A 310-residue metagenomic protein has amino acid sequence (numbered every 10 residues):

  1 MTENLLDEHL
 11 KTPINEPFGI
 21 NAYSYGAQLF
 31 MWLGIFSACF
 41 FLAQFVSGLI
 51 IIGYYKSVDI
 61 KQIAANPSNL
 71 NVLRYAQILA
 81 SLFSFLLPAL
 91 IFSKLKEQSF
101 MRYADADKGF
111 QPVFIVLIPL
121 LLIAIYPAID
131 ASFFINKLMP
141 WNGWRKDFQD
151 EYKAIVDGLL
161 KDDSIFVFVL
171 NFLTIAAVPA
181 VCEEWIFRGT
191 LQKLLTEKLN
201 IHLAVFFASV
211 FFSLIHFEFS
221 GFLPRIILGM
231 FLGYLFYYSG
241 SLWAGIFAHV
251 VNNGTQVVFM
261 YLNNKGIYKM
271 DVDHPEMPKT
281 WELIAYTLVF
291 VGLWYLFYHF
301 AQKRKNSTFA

Functional and structural regions predicted by a protein language model:
T12-A38, N71-V72, Q98-M139, E276-I284 (+1 more regions): Interfacial transmembrane-helix boundary/kink motif in multi-pass membrane proteins
N15, V250-A310: C-terminal membrane module of polytopic membrane proteins
I35-F45, L86-L90, P119-I125, E282-Q302: Hydrophobic core of alpha-helical transmembrane segments in multi-pass integral membrane proteins
L42-K96, V116-L120, W144: Alpha-helical transmembrane segments in multi-pass membrane proteins
V58-N66, R102-V178: Juxtamembrane helix-loop-helix connectors linking adjacent transmembrane helices in multi-pass membrane enzymes
V72-S84, A154-V178, M277-V291: Hydrophobic alpha-helical transmembrane segments
C182-F207, Y237-S241: Membrane-interface helix/loop boundary segments of multi-pass membrane proteins
S209, S213-E276: Functionally important transmembrane alpha-helices
